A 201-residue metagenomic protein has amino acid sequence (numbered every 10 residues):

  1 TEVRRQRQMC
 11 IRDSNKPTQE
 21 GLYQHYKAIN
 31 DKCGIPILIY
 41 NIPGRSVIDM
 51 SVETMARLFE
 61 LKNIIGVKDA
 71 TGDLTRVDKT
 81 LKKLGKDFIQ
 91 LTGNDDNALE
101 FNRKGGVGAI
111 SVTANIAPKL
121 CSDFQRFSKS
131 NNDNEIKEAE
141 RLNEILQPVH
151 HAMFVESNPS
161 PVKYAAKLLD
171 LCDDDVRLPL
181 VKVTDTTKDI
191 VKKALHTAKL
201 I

Functional and structural regions predicted by a protein language model:
T1-I11: Single conserved hydrophobic/aromatic residue that forms the stacking wall/gate of nucleotide- or nucleobase-binding
R12-E20, K129-E135, R177-L178: Glycine-rich tight-turn/loop motif centered on a GG-T
D13-Q19, P43-I48, G66, V181-K182: Short, small-residue-enriched loops and turns at beta-alpha junctions that line or gate enzyme active sites
A28-K32, R45-F154: Catalytic alpha/beta core domains of metabolic enzymes, predominantly
I39-N41: Short, structured patches in soluble enzyme cores that scaffold and shape functional sites
N102-G106, I145-L180: Conserved short secondary-structure transition element at the edge of the structured enzyme core that lines
L171-I201: Flexible C-terminal active-site loop/helix
